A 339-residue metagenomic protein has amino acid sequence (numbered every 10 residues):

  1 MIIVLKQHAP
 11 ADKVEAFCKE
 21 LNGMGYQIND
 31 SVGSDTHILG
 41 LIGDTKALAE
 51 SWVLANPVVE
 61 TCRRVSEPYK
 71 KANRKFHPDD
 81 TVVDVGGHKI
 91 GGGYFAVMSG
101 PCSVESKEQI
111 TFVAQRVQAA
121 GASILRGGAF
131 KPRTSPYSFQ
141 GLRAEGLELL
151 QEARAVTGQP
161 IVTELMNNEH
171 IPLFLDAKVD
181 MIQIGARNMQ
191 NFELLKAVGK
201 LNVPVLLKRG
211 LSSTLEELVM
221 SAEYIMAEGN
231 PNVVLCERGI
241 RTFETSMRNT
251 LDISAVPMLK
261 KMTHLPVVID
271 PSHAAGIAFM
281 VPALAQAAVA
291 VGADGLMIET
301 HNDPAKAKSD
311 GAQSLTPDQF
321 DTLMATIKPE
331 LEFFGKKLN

Functional and structural regions predicted by a protein language model:
M1-V97: Non-catalytic terminal accessory/regulatory regions of metabolic enzymes
H8, F95-F112, P136-Q140, P160-L165 (+3 more regions): Active-site mouth loops of central-metabolism enzymes
F95-P101, L125-G127, I161-T163, D180-I184 (+4 more regions): Hydrophobic faces of well-ordered beta-strands that scaffold small-molecule active sites in alpha/beta enzyme cores
G121, L173-I182, A197-V205, M226-N232 (+2 more regions): Glycine-enriched alpha-helix->loop->beta-strand junction motifs that scaffold or abut catalytic
R126-A144, H301-S314: Glycine-rich, proline-tolerant flexible connector loops at the mouths of alpha/beta enzymes
A129-R133, R187-S254: Conserved anion-binding
P132-I182, N191-L194: N-terminal active-site wall of soluble small-molecule enzyme domains
F139-T163, A197-P204, I253-V267, Q313-K336: Alpha-helix-loop-beta-strand connector modules within alpha/beta enzyme cores
